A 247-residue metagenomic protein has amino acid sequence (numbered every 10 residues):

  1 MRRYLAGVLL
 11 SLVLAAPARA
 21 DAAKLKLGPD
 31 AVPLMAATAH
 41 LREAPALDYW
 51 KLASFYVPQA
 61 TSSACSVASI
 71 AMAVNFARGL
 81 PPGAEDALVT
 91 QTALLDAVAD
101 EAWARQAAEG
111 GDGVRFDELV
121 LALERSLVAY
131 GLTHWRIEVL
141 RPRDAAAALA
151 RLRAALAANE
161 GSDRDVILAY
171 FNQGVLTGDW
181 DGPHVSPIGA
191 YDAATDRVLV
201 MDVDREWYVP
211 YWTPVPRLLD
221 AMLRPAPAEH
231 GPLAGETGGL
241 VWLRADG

Functional and structural regions predicted by a protein language model:
M1-R3: Positively charged n-region of N-terminal signal peptides that target proteins for export
A6-A15: Bacterial N-terminal signal peptides
V13, K51, Y56, N172-G174 (+1 more regions): Residue-level detector of functional hotspots within protein domains
P17-F116: Active-site-adjacent structural segments surrounding the nucleophilic cysteine of cysteine proteases and isopeptidases
D21-K26, G235-G247: Enzymes acting in ubiquitin/UBL processing and closely related pathways, dominated by cysteine-dependent isopeptidases
P29, L95-G239: Conserved active-site-adjacent core of cysteine acyl-enzyme catalytic domains
